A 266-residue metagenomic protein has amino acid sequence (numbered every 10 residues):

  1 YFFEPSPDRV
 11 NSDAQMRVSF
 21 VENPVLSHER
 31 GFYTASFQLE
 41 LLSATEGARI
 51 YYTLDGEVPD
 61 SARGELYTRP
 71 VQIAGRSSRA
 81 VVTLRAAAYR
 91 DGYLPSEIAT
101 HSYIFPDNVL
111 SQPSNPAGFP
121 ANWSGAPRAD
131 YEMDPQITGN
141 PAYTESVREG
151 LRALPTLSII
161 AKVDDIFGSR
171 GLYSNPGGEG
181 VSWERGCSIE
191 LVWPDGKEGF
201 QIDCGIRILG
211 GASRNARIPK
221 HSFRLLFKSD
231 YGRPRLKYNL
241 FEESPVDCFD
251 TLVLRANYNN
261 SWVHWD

Functional and structural regions predicted by a protein language model:
Y1-G186, L191-G205, S229: Short, compositionally stereotyped local motifs that mark structural "simplifiers"
S78, V181, R217, W262-D266: Extracytoplasmic/periplasmic, Sec-exported soluble proteins
V81, K228-R235, N239-D266: A conserved hydrophobic secondary-structure block that centers on an alpha-helix together with its immediately flanking
D107-P113, I208-P219: Short, surface-exposed linear segments at secondary-structure transitions and domain or protein termini
S169-L172, R217, L236-Y238, W265: Short conserved micro-motifs at the rims of enzyme active sites and ligand-binding pockets
L172-P176, G210-R214, A256-W265: Active-site rim elements
E184, I218-K220, D247-F249: Short, solvent-exposed loop/turn segments at the edges of secondary structure
